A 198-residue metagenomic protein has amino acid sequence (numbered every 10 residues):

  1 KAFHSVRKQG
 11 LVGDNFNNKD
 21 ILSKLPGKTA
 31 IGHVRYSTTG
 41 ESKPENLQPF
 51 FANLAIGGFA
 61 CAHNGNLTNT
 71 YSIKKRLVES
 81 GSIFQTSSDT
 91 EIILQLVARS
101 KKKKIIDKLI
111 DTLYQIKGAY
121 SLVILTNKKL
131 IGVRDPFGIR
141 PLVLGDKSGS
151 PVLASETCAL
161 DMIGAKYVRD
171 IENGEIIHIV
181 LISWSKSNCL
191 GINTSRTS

Functional and structural regions predicted by a protein language model:
K1-N173, H178-V180, W184-S198: Conserved short alpha-helical segments that host acidic/polar catalytic motifs at enzyme active sites
